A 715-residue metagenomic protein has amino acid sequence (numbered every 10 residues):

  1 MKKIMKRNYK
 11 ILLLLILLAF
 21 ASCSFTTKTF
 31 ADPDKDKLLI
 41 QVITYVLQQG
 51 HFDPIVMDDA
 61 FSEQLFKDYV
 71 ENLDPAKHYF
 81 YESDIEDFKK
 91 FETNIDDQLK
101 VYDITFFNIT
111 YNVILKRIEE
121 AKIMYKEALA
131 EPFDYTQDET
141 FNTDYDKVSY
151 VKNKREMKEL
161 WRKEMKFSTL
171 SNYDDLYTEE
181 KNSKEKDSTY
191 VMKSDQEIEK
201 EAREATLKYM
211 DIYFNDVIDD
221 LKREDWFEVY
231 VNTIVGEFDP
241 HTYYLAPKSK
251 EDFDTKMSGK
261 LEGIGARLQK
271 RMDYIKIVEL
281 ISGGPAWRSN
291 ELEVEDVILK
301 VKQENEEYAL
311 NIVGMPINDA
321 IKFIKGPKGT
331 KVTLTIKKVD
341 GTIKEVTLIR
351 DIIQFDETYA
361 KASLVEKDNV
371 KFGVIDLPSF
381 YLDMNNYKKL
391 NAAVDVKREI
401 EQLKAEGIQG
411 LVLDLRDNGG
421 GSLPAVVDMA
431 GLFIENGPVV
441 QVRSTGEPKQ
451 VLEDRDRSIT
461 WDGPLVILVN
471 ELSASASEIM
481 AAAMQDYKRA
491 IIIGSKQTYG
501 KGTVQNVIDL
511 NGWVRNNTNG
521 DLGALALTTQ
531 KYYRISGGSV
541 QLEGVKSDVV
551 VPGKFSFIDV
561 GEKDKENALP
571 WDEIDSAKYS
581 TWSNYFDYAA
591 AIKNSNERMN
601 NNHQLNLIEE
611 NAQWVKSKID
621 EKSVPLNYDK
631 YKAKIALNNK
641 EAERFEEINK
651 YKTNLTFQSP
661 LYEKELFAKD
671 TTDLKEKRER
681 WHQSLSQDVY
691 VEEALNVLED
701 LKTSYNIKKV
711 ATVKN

Functional and structural regions predicted by a protein language model:
K3-L13: Bacterial N-terminal signal peptides that target proteins for export
L13-S22: Bacterial N-terminal signal peptides
F25, A31-D32, Q48-M57, D219-E224 (+7 more regions): Cleft-lining beta-strand/loop regions that shape enzyme active-site pockets
T27-T136: Charged, amphipathic alpha-helical regulatory modules used for macromolecular assembly or allosteric control
E71-N72, T93, F107, N112-I123 (+3 more regions): PDZ/PDZ-like domain segments forming the peptide/carboxylate-binding groove, activating on the N-terminal beta-strands
E120-G263: Extended, domain-scale alpha-helical bundle/helix-rich regions
K147, V151, E159, F167 (+3 more regions): Conserved functional hotspot residues or short segments at active or partner-binding sites across diverse domains
A476, K488, I493-V560: Polar, glycine-rich mid-to-C-terminal structural blocks that act as macromolecule-binding/assembly scaffolds
